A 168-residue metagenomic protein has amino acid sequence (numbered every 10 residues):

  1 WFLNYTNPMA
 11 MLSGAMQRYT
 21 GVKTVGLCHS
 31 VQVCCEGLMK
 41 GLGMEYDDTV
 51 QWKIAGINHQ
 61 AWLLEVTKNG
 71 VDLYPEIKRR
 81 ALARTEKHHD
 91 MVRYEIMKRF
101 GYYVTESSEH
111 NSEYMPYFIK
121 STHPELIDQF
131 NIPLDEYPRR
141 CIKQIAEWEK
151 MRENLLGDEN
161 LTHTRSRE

Functional and structural regions predicted by a protein language model:
W1-L63, T67: Internal, well-ordered domain-core segments that constitute the primary functional module of diverse proteins
G41-E168: Long, compositionally biased stretches enriched for glycine and/or charged residues
